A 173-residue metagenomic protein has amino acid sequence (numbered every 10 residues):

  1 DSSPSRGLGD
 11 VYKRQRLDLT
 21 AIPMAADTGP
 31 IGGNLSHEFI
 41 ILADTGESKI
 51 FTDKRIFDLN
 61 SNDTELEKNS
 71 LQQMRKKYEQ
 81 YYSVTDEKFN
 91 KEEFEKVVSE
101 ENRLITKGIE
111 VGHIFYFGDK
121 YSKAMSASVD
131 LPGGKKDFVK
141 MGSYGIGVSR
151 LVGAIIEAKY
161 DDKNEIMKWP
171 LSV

Functional and structural regions predicted by a protein language model:
D1-Y12: Single conserved hydrophobic/aromatic residue that forms the stacking wall/gate of nucleotide- or nucleobase-binding
D10, F39, V111: A residue-level signal for conserved active-site and pocket-lining positions in enzyme catalytic cores
R14-D18, K159-Y160: Structural signal for hydrophobic packing residues in well-ordered secondary-structure cores of soluble enzyme domains
R16-D27, E165-L171: Flexible, glycine/charged-enriched surface loops at secondary-structure junctions
T20-A43: Beta-rich nucleic-acid/ligand-interaction surfaces
I41-S61: Helical (often loop-to-helix) elements that flank the catalytic cores of nucleotide-handling enzymes
I50-I56, K76-S172: A translation/RNA-centric and nucleic-acid-associated enzymatic feature enriched in Class II aminoacyl-tRNA synthetases
N62-S83: Conserved, charged catalytic cores of large soluble enzymes
